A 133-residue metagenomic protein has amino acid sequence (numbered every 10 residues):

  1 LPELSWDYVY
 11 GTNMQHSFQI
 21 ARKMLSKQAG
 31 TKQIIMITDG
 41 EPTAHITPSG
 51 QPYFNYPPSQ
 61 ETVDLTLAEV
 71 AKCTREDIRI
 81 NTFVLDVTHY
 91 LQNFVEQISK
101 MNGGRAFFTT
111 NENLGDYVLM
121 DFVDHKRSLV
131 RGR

Functional and structural regions predicted by a protein language model:
L1-I35, P42-H45, D64-L65, D86: Von Willebrand factor
D7, G11, Y56-S59, L85 (+1 more regions): Hydrophobic alpha-helical scaffolding
K27-T31, R75, R79, R131: Intrinsically disordered or highly flexible coil/loop and linker segments, enriched in small and charged/polar residues
G40-M101: VWA/integrin I-like adhesion module and closely mimicked acidic/polar interface patches used
R79-G132: Von Willebrand factor A/integrin I-like adhesion domains
